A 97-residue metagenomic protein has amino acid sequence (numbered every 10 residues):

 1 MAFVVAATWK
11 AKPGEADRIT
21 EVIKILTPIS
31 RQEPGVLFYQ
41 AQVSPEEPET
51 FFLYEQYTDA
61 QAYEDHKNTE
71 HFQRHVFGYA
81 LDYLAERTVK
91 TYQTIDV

Functional and structural regions predicted by a protein language model:
F3-K10, Q40-K67: Short, well-ordered beta-strand segments in beta-rich or mixed alpha/beta enzyme and ligand-binding folds
F3-Q32, L37: N-terminal first-folded block
G14-E15, P45, F72: Alpha-helical structural elements of signaling/regulatory helical domains
I25, I29-L37, Q56-K90: An amphipathic, aromatic/His-enriched active-site/gating alpha helix that lines ligand/cofactor pockets
Q93-V97: Short hydrophobic/aromatic patches at helix-to-coil boundaries
